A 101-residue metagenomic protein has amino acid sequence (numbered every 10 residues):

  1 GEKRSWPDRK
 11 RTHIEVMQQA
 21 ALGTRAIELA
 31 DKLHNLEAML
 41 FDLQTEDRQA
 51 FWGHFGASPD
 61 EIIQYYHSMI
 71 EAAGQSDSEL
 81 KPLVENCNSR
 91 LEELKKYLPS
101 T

Functional and structural regions predicted by a protein language model:
G1-T101: Active-site helical microenvironments for divalent-metal-assisted chemistry
